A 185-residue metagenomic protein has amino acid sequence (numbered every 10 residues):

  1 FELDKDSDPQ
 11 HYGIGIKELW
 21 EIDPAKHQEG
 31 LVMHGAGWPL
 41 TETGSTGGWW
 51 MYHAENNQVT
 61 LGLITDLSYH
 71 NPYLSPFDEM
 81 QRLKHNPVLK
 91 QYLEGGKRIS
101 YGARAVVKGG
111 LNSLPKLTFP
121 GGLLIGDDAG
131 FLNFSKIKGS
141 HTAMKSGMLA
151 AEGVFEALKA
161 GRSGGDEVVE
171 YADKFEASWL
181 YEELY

Functional and structural regions predicted by a protein language model:
F1-Q91, G130, L149, G153: Predominantly flavin-linked oxidoreductase catalytic cores and closely associated redox partners
L3-D4, H141-A143: Glycine-rich, phosphate-binding/catalytic loops in enzymes
E18, I22, G102-A105, A172-E182: Short, conserved secondary-structure transition motifs
S75, L114-L117, G139-T142: Short, contiguous, pocket-lining structural segments that sit at or immediately flank catalytic/ligand-binding sites
Q91-G102, G161-V168: Flexible, glycine/charged-enriched surface loops at secondary-structure junctions
A103-F134: FAD-binding beta-loop-beta segment adjacent to the flavin cofactor pocket
G130-K136, T142, M148-Y185: Active-site-proximal substrate-binding core of FAD-dependent oxidoreductases
